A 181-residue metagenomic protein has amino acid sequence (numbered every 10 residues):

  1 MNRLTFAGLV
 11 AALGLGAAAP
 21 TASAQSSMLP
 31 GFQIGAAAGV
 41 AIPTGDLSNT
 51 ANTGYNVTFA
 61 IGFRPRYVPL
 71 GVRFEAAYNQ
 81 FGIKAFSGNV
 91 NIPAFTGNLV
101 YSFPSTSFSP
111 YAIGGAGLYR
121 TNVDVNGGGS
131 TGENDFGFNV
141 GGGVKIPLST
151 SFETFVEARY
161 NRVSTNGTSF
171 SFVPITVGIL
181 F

Functional and structural regions predicted by a protein language model:
M1-L29: Cleavable N-terminal export/targeting peptides
Q25-M28, N49-N52, I61-Y67: Short secondary-structure boundary/capping segments within folded domains
S26-I42, P110-A112: Transmembrane beta-strand segments of Gram-negative outer membrane beta-barrel proteins
V40-T58, E133-N134: Surface-exposed strand-loop-strand hairpins of Gram-negative outer-membrane beta-barrel proteins
D46-T50, A85-G88, V125-S130, N166-S169: Short, solvent-exposed loop/turn segments at secondary-structure boundaries
Y55-N126, D135-F138, I146-T154, R162 (+1 more regions): Gram-negative (and chloroplast) outer-membrane scaffold detector with strong preference for beta-barrel transmembrane
